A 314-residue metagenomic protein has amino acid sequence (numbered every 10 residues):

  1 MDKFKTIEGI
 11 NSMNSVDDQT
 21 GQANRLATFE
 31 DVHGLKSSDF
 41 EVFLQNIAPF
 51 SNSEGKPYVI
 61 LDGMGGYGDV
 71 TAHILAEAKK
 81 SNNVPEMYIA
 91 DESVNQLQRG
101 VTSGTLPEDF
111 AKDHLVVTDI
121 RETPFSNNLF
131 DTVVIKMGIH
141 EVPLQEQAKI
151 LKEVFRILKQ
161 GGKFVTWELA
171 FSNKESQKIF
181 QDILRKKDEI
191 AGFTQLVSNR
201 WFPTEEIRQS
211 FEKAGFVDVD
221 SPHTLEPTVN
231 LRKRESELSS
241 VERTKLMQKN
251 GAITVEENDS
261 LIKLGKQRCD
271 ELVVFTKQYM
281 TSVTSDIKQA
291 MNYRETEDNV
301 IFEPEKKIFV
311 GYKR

Functional and structural regions predicted by a protein language model:
K3-L44: Class I SAM-dependent methyltransferase Rossmann-like catalytic core, especially the SAM/SAH-binding loop
H33-P57, H73: Conserved alpha-helix/loop element of class I SAM-dependent methyltransferases that forms part of the SAM/SAH-binding
L61-E122: Class I SAM-dependent methyltransferase SAM/SAH-binding core
R121-V133: A short acidic, Gly/Pro-enriched loop at the edge of an enzyme's catalytic core that lines a small-molecule cofactor
A148-Q160: A short glycine-rich, Lys/Arg-flanked "PGG" loop and its adjoining helix->strand segment in the class I
V165-D188: Conserved class I S-adenosyl-L-methionine
N199-A214: Short alpha-helix
D220-R314: Conserved Class I S-adenosyl-L-methionine
